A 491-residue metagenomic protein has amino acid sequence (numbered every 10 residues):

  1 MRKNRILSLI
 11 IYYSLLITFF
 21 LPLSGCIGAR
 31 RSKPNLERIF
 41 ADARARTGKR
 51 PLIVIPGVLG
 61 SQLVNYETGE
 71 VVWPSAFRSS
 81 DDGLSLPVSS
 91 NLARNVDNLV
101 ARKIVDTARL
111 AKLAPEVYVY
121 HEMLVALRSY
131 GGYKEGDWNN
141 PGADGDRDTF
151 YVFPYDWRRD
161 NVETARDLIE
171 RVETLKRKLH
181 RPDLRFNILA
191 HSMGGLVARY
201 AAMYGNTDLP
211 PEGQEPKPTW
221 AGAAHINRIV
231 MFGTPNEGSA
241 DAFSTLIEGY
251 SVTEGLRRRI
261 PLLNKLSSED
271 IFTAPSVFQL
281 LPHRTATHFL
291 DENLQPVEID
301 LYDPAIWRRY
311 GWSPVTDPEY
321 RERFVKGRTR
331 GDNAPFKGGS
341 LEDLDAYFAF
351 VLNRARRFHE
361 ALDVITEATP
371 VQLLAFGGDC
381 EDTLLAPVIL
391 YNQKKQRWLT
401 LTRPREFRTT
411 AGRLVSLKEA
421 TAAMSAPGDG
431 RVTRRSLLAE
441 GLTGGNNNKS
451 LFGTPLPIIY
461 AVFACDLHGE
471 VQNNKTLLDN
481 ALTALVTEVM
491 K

Functional and structural regions predicted by a protein language model:
M1-L23: Short, basic, low-complexity termini and linkers enriched in Ser/Thr/Gly/Pro that act as targeting/leader peptides
N4-S8, Y12, L281, A286-H288 (+5 more regions): Residue-level detector of intrinsically disordered/flexible regions characterized by low predicted structural confidence
S8-L9, F19, I247, D300 (+3 more regions): Intrinsically disordered, low-complexity regions enriched in Ser/Pro/Gly/Gln/His and often acidic
I10, T18, Y204, F289 (+4 more regions): Intrinsically disordered, low-complexity segments enriched in polar/charged small residues
L23-S24, L362: Prokaryotic Sec-type signal peptides and long signal-anchor helices with extended Leu/Ile/Val-rich h-regions
G25-L189, M193-P275, L280-Y302, I306-G311 (+3 more regions): N-terminal non-catalytic accessory region
P318-K491: C-terminal subdomain of alpha/beta-hydrolase-fold enzymes, centered on the catalytic histidine and its supporting
